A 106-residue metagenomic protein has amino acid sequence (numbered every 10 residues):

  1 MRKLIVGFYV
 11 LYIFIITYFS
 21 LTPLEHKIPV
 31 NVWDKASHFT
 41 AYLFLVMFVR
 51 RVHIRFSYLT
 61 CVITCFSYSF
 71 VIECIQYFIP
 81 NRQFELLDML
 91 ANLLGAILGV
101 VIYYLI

Functional and structural regions predicted by a protein language model:
M1-R50, T64-C65: "…centered on the first transmembrane helix and the immediately adjacent amphipathic helix/loop
V10-Y18, C61-Y77, L93-A96: Small-polar-interrupted transmembrane alpha-helices in polytopic inner-membrane proteins
L21-I28, I54, N81-E85, Y104: Transmembrane helix-loop junctions in multipass membrane proteins, especially transporters and channels
P23, I72, L98, I102: Short, flexible micro-motifs
I28-K35, I54-Y58, V62, E85 (+1 more regions): Hydrophobic, aromatic-rich alpha-helical transmembrane segments and their membrane-interface anchor motifs
N31-V32, C74-I97: Interfacial helix-loop-helix junctions of multi-pass membrane proteins
T40-R55, A96-I106: Membrane-interfacial alpha-helical segments at the cytosolic side of multi-pass membrane proteins
